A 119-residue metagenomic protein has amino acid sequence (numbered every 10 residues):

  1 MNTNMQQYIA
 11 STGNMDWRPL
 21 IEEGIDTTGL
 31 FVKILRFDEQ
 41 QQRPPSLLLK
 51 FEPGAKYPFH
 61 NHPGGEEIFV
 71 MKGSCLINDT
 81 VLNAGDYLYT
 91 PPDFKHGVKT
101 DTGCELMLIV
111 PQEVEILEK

Functional and structural regions predicted by a protein language model:
M1-Q42: A short, N-terminal "cap"/entry segment at the start of jelly-roll beta-barrel domains of the cupin/DSBH fold
L30, P92-L117: Ligand-binding loop in jelly-roll beta-barrel domains
V32-H62, Y89-K95: Conserved short histidine dyad/triad with adjacent acidic residue
D38, S74, P111-E113: Short loop segments at secondary-structure junctions
R43-P44, N61-P63, V81-L82, T100-T102: Short glycine/proline-enriched turns and hinge-like loops at secondary-structure junctions
P53-A55, H62-I77: Glycine- and acidic-residue-biased ligand/ion/polar-headgroup-sensing regions
I77-H96: Short acidic-glycine-tyrosine-enriched beta hairpin
